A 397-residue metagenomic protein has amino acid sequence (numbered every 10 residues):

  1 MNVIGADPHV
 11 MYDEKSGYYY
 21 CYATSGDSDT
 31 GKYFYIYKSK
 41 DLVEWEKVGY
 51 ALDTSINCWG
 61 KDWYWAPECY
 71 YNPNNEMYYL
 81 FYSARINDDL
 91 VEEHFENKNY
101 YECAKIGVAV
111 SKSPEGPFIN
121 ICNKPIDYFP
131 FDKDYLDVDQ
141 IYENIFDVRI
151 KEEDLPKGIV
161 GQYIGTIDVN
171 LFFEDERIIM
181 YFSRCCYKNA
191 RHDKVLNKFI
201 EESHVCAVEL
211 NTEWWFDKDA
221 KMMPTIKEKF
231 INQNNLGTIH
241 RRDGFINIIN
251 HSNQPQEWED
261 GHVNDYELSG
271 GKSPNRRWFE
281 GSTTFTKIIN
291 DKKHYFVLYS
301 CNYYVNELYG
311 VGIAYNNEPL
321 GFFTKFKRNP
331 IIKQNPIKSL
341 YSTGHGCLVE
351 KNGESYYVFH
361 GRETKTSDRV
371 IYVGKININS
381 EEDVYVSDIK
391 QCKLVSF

Functional and structural regions predicted by a protein language model:
M1-F397: Carbohydrate-active catalytic/glycan-binding domains of CAZyme proteins, especially the secreted or lumenal ectodomains
